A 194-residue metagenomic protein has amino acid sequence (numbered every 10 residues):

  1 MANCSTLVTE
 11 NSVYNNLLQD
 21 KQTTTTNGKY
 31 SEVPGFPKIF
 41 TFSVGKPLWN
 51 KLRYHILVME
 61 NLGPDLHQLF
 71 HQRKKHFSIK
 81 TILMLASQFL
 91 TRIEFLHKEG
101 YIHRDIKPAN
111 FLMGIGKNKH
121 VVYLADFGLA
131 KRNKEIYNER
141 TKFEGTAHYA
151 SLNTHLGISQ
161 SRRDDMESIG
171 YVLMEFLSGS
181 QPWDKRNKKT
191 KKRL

Functional and structural regions predicted by a protein language model:
M1-N16: ATP-binding glycine-rich loop module of kinase domains
K29-S78: Conserved structural core of kinase catalytic domains
L85-A86: Activation segment signature within eukaryotic-like protein kinase domains
H97-I115: Catalytic-loop of the protein kinase fold
Y123-D126: Pre-DFG segment of protein kinase catalytic domains
N138-T154: Conserved activation segment of eukaryotic-like protein kinases, specifically the C-terminal portion of the activation
T154-L194: Conserved C-lobe activation region of Hanks-type protein kinase-like domains
